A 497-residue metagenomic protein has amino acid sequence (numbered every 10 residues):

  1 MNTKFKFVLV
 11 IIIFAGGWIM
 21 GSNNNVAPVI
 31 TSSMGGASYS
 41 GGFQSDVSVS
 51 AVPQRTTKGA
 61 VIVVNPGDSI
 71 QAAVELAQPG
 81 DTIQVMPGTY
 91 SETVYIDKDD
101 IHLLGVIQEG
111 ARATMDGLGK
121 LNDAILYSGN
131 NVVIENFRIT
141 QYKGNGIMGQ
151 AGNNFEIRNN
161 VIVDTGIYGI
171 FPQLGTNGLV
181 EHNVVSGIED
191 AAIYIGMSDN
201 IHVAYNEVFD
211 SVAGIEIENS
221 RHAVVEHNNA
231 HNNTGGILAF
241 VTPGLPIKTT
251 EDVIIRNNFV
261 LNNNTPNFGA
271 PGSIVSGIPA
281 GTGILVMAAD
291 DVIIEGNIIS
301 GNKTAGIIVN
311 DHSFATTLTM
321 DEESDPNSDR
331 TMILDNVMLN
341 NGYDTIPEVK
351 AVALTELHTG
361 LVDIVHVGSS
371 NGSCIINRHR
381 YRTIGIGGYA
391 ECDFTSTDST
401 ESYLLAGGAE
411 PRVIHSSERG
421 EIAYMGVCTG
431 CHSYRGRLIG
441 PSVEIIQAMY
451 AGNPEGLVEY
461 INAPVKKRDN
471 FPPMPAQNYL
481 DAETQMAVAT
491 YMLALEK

Functional and structural regions predicted by a protein language model:
V52-R55, I70-A77, S91-K98, T249 (+1 more regions): Short, T/G/N/S-enriched strand-turn elements that build extracellular solenoid repeat scaffolds
T57-T89: Acidic Gly/Asp/Thr-rich repetitive segments characteristic of extracellular carbohydrate-active and adhesion proteins
V63, L405-A423: Electrostatic cytochrome c docking/interface patches
V64-N65, D100-K143: Right-handed parallel beta-helix/beta-spiral solenoid domain characteristic of secreted/periplasmic
Y90-I96, T114, L118-A124, K143-G149 (+8 more regions): Short glycine/acidic-rich loop motifs that flank beta-strands on beta-rich extracellular proteins
L104-V106, N130-Q141, N154-I167, T176-A191 (+6 more regions): Right-handed parallel beta-helix
H415-Y434, N453-G456: Sequence/structural segment immediately N-terminal to covalent heme-attachment motifs in c-type and related
I439-Q447, N462-E496: Axial heme c-ligation environment in periplasmic c-type cytochrome domains
